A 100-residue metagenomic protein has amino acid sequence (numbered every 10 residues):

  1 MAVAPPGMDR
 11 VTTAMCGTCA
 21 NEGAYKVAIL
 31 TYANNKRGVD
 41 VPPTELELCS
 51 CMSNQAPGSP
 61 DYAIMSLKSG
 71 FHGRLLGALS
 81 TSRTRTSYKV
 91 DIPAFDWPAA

Functional and structural regions predicted by a protein language model:
M1-A100: PLP-dependent aspartate aminotransferase-fold enzymes
